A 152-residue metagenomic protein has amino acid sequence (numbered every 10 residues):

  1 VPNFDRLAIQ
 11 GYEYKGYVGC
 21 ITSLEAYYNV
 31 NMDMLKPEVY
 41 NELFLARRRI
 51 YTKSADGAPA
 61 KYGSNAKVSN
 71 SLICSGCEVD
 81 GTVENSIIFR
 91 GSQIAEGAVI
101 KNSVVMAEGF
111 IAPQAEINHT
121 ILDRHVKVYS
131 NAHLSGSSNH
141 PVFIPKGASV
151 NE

Functional and structural regions predicted by a protein language model:
V1-E152: Left-handed beta-helix
